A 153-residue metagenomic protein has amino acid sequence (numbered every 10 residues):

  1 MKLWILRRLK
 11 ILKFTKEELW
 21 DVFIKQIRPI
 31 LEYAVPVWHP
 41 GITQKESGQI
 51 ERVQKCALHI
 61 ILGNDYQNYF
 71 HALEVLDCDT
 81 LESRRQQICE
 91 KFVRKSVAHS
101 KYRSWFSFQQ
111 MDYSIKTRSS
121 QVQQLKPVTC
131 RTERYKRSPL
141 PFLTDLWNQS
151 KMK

Functional and structural regions predicted by a protein language model:
M1-K153: Hydrophobic/basic alpha-helical segments
